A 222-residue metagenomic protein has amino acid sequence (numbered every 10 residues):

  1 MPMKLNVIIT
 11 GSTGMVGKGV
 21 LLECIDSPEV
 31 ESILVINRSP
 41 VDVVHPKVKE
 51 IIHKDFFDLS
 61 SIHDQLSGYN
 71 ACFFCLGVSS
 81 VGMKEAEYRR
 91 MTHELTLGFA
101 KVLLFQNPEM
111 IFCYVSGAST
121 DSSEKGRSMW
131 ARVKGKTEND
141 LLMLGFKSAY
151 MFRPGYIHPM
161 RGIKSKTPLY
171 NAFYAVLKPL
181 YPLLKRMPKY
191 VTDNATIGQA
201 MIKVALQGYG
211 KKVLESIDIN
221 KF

Functional and structural regions predicted by a protein language model:
K4-S27: N-terminal Rossmann NAD(P)H-binding glycine-rich loop of SDR-like oxidoreductase domains
V7, K49-Q106, D121: NAD(P)H-binding glycine-rich loop region in Rossmannoid oxidoreductase-like domains and their noncatalytic homologs
V35-D42: Short, polar loop motifs at secondary-structure junctions
N37, A86, M91-R132, K136 (+2 more regions): Conserved Rossmann-fold NAD(P)-dependent oxidoreductase catalytic core, especially the SDR/UDP-sugar
V48-K49, A149: Short, conserved active-site loop motifs that form the nucleotide-linked donor/cofactor pocket
L76, S116, R153-G155: Active-site beta-alpha turn of Rossmann-fold NAD(P)-dependent dehydrogenases/reductases
S122-K212, I217, F222: Oxidoreductase cofactor-interface core, primarily capturing Rossmann-like NAD(P)-dependent enzymes
